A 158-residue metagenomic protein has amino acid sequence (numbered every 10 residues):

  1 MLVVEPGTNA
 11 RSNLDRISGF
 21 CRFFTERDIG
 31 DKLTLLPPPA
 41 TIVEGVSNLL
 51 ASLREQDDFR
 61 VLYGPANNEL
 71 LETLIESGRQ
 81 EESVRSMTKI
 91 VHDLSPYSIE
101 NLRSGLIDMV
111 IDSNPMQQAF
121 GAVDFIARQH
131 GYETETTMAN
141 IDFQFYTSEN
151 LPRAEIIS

Functional and structural regions predicted by a protein language model:
M1, S12, G45-L50, L94-S98 (+1 more regions): Hydrophobic alpha-helical segments within soluble ligand-binding/sensing domains
M1-L2, S18-E44, V61, R85: Short beta-strand elements in bilobed, periplasmic/extracellular small-molecule ligand-binding domains
L2-T8: Short beta-strand->loop
A10-D31, G45-L49, T73, Q118: Short, solvent-exposed amphipathic alpha-helices that sit in or adjacent to ligand/effector-binding or catalytic
P38-I99: Hydrophobic alpha-helical
L102: Glycine-rich loop/hinge motif
D108-M109: Conserved phosphoryl-transfer motifs of two-component systems
N114-S158: Hinge/cleft segment of the Venus flytrap/periplasmic-binding protein
